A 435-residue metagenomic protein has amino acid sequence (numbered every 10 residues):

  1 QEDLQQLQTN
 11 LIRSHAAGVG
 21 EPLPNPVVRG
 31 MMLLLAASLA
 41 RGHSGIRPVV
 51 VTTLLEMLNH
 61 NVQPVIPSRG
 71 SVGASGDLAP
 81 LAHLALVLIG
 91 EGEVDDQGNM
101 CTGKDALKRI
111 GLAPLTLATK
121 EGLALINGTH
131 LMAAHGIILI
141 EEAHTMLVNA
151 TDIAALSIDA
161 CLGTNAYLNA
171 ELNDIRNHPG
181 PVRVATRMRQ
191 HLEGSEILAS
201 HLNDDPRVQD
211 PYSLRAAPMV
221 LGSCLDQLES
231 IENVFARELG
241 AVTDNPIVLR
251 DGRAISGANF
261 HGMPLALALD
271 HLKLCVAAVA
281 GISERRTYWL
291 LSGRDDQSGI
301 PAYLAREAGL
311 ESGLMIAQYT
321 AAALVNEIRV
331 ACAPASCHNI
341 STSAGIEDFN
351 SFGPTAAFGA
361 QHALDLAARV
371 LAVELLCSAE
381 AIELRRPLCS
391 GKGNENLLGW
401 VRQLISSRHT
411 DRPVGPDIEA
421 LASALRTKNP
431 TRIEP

Functional and structural regions predicted by a protein language model:
E2-G20, V87-P435: C-terminal auxiliary extensions adjacent to catalytic cores
L4-P67: Anion-binding (especially nucleotide phosphate/pyrophosphate-binding) glycine-rich loop and adjoining beta-alpha core
L33-A40, S71, A133, S256: Short glycine-rich or small-residue beta-strand-to-loop segments that form or flank ligand, phosphate, metal/Fe-S
R41-P64, A74-A79, G98-A118: Well-ordered mid-protein domain cores that form the structural environment of catalytic cofactors
V65, R69-D96: A gly/ser-rich beta-alpha-beta helix-loop segment of oxidoreductase catalytic cores
